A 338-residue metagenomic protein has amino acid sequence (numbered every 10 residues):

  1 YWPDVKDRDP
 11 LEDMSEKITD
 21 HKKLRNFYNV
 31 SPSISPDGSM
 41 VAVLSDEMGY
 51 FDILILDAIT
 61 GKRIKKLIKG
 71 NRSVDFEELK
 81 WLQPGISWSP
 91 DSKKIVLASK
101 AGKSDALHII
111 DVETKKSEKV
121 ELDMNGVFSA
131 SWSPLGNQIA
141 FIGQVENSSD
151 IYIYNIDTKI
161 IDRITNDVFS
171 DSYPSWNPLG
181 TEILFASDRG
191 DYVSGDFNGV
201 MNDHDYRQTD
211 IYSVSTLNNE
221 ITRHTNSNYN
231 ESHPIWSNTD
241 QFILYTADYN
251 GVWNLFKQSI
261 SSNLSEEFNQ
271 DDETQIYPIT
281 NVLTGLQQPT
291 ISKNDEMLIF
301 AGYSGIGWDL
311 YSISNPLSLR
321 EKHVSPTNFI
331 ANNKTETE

Functional and structural regions predicted by a protein language model:
Y1, K22-Y28, L44-I55, G70-Q83 (+11 more regions): A flexible loop/linker signature enriched in serine peptidases of the S9 family
W2-R8, I260-F268, S314-K322: Short loop/turn segments immediately following beta-strands, especially the blade-tip and inter-blade linker loops
P3, L319-E338: Outer-membrane beta-barrel initiation region
R8-F27: A short helix->beta-strand "capping" segment at the edge of beta-propeller domains
P32-M40, G85-K94, A130-Q138, P174-E182 (+2 more regions): Blade-terminus and WD-like Trp-Asp/Gly-His loop motifs, strongest in beta-propeller folds
A58-G61, D111-K115, N155-K159, S215-N219 (+3 more regions): Short loop/turn segments that connect beta-strands within beta-propeller blades
I64-K65, E118, D162, T222 (+1 more regions): A structural motif specific to WD40 beta-propellers
T239-F300: Ankyrin-repeat and related helical/solenoid repeat scaffolds used for protein-protein interactions
